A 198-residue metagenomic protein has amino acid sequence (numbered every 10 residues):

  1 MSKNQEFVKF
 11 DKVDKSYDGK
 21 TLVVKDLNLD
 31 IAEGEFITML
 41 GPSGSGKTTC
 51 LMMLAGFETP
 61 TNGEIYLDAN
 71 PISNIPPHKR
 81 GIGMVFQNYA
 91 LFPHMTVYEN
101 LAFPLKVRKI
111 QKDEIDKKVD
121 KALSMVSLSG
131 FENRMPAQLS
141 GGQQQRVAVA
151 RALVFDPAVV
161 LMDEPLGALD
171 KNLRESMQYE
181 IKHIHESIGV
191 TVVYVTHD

Functional and structural regions predicted by a protein language model:
S2-K171, M177: ABC family nucleotide-binding domain
R80, V195-T196: Extended hydrophobic secondary-structure segments
Q87, H197-D198: Conserved H-loop
H94, H185, H197: Histidine-centered active-site/metal-ligand motif
E175-I188: Helical segment within the ABC ATPase nucleotide-binding domain
G189-V195: Conserved H-loop
